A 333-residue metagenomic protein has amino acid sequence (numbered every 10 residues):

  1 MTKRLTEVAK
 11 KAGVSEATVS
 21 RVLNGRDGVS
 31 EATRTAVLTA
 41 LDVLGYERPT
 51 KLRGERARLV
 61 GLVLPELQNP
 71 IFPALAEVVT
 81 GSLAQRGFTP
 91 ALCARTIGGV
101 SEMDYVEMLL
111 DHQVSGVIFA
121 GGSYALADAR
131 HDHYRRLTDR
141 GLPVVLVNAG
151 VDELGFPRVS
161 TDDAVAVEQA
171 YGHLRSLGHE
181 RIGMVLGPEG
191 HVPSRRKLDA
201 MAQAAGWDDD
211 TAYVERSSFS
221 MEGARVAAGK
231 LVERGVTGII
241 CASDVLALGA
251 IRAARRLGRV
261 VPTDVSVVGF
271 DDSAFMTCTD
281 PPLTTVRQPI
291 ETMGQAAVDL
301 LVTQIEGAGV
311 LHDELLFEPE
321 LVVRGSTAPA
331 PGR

Functional and structural regions predicted by a protein language model:
M1-R58, P331-R333: N-terminal helix-turn-helix DNA-binding module of bacterial transcription factors
L41-E77, R86, T96-I97, M108-D111: N-terminal helix-turn-helix/winged-helix DNA-binding helices and compositionally similar short basic alpha-helical
D42-E47, V100, L126-D128, I251: Short gly/ser/thr-rich secondary-structure transition/capping motifs
V43, G81-R86, Q113, R135-R333: Bacterial carbohydrate/catabolite-sensing allosteric modules
P49-A57, G121-H133: Short, flexible, glycine-rich and Lys/Arg-enriched loop motifs at helix boundaries that contact anionic partners
E66-Q68, T96-I97, G122-L126, P188-V192: Short histidine/acidic/glycine/proline-rich micro-motifs that form metal- and phosphate-coordinating active-site loops
G81-A127: Central regulatory/effector-binding core of bacterial HTH transcription factors
